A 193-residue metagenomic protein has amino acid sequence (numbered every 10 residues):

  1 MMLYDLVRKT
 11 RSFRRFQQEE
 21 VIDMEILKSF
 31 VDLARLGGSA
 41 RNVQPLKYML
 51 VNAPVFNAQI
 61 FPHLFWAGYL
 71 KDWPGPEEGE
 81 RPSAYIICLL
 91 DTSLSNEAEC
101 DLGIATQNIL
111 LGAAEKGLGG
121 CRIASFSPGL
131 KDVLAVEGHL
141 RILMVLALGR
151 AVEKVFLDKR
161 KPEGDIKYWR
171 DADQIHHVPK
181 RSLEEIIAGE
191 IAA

Functional and structural regions predicted by a protein language model:
M1-A193: Acidic, surface-exposed loops and disordered segments
